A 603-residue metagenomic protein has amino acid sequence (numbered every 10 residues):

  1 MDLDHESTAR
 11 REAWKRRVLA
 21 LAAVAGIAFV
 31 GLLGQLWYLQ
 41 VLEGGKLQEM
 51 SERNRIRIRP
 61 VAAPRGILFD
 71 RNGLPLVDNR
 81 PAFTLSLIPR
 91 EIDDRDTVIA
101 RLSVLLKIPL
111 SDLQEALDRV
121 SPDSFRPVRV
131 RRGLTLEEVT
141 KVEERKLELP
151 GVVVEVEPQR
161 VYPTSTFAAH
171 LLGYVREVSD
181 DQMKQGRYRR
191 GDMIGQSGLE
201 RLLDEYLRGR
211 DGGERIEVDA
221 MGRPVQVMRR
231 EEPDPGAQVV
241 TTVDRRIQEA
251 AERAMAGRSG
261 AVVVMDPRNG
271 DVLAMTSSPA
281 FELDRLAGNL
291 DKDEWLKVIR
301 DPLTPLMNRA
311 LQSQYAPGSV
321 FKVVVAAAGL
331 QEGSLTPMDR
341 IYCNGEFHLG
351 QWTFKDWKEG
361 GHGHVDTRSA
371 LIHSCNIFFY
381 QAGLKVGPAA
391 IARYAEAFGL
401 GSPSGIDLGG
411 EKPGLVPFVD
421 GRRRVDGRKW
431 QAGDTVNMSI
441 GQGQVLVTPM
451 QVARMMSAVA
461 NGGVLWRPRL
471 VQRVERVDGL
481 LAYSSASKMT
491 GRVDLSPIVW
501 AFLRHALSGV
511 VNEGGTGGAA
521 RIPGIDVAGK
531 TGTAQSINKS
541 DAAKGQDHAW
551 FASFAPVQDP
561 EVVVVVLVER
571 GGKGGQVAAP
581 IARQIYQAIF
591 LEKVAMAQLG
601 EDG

Functional and structural regions predicted by a protein language model:
M1-E294, P302-P305, Q314, S334-Y342 (+6 more regions): Periplasmic/cell-envelope proteins involved in peptidoglycan metabolism and beta-lactam response
D2-T8, V77, V218-R230, P267-V320 (+3 more regions): Beta-lactam-recognizing serine transpeptidase/beta-lactamase-like catalytic domain environment
